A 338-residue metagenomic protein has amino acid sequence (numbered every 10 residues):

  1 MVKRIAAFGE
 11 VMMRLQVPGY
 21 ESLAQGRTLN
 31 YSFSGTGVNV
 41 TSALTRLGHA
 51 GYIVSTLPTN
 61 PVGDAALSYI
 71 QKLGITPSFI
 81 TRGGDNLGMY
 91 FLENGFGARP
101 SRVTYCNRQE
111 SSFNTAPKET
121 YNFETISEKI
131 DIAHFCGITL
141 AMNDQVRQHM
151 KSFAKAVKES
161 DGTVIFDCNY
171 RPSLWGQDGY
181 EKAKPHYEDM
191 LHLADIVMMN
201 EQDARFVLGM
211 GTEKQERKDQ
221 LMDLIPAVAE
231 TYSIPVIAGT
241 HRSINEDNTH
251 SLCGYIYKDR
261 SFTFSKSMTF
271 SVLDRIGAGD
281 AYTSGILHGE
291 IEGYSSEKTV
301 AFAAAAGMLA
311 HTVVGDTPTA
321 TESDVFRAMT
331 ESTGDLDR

Functional and structural regions predicted by a protein language model:
M1-S22: Positively charged, low-complexity intrinsically disordered leader regions
V11, C168, A281: Active-site metal-binding loops of divalent metal-dependent hydrolases
S22-T41: Short catalytic helix/loop segments, enriched in acidic residues and glycine and frequently bearing histidine
T36-R46, F153-A156: Histidine-anchored nucleotide/phosphate-binding helix
A50-G137, V325-R338: Conserved N-terminal subdomain of the carbohydrate kinase-like
S160, L174-K258: Conserved phosphate/ATP/ADP-binding segment of small-molecule kinases
D161-I165: Short beta-strand/loop segments at the ligand-binding rim of alpha/beta enzyme cores
T263-S332, L336-R338: Conserved post-catalytic alpha-helical subdomain immediately downstream of the catalytic base and nucleotide-binding
